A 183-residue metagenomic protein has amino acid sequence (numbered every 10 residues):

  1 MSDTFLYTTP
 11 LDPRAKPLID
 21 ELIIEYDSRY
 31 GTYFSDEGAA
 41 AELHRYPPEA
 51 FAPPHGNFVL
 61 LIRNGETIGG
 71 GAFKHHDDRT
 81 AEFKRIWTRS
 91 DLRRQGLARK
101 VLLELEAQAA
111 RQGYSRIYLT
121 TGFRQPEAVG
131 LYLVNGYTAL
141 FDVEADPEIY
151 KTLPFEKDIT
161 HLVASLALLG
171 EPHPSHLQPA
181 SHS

Functional and structural regions predicted by a protein language model:
D3-T80, K84, R89, L102-E104 (+4 more regions): Acetyl-CoA-dependent GNAT
P13, Q95, P126, I149: Loop/helix-junction capping segments adjacent to catalytic residues or to phosphate/diphosphate-binding pockets
G38, Y118-F123, V129-P154: Conserved catalytic-core motifs of GNAT/GCN5-like acyltransferases
G65, G96, G113: Conserved G/P- and acidic residue-centered "switch" motifs that form tight phosphate/ATP-binding loops in soluble
R89-Q95, F123: Active-site acidic-Proline motif in GNAT/NAT acetyltransferases
L102, A109-T121: Conserved GNAT acetyl-CoA-binding A-motif
A164-L166: Alpha-helical linker/edge segments of TPR/alpha-solenoid repeat scaffolds and analogous pre-/post-domain helices
